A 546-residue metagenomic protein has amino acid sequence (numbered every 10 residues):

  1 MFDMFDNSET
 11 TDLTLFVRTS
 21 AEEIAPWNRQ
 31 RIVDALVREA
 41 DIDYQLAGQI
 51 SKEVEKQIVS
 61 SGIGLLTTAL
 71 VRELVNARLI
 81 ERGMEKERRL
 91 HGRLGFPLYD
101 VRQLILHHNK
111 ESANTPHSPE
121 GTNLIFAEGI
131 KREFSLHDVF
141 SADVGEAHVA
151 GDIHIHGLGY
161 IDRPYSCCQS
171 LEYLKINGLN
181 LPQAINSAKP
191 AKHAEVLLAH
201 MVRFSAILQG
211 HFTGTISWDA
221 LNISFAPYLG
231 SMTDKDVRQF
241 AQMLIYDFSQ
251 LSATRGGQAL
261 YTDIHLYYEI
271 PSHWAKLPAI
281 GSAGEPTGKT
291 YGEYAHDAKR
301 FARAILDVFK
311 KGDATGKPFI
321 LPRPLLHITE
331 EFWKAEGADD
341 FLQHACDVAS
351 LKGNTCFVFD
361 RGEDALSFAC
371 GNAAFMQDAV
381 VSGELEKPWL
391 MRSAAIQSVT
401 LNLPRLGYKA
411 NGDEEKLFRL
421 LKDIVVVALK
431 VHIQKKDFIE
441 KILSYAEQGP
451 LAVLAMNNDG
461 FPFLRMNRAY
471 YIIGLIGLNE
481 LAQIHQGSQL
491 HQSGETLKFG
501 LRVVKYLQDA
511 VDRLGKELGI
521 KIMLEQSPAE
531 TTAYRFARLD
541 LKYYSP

Functional and structural regions predicted by a protein language model:
M1-A113: Charged, amphipathic alpha-helical regulatory modules used for macromolecular assembly or allosteric control
F2-D3, L475, L524: Short intrinsically disordered, low-complexity coil segments enriched in acidic
I105-N467, I484, S488-Q489, S493-P546: Conserved catalytic cores of very large enzyme subunits
N467-I473: Short basic-aromatic helix/loop recognition motifs at nucleic-acid and histone-peptide binding interfaces
I473-A482: Extended amphipathic alpha-helical segments enriched in small hydrophobics
